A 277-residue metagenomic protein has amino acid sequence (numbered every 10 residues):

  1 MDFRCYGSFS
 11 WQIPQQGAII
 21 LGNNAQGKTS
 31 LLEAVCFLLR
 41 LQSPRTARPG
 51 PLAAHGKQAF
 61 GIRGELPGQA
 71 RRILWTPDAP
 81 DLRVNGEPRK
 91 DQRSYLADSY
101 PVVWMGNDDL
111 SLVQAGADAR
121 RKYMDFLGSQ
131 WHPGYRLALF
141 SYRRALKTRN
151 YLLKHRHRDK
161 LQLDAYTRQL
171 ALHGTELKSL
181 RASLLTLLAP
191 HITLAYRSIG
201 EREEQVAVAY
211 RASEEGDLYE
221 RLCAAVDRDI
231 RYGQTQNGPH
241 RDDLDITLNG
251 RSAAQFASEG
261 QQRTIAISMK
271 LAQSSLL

Functional and structural regions predicted by a protein language model:
M1-N23, C36-F37, P49, E65 (+2 more regions): Conserved NTPase motor "head" modules and their coupling/switch loops across ABC/AAA+ ATPases, GTPases, and GHKL ATPases
N23-N24, N85, N107, N150 (+2 more regions): Detector for Asparagine
K28: Conserved lysine of the Walker
C36-A119, Y123-Y135, T186-L194, Y219-R228: Nucleotide-state sensing region of NTPase/ATPase domains
K57-G64, N150-K154, L248, A272: Alpha-helix boundary/capping detector
S111, A119-D164, R168: Long, charged N-terminal accessory/stalk domains
